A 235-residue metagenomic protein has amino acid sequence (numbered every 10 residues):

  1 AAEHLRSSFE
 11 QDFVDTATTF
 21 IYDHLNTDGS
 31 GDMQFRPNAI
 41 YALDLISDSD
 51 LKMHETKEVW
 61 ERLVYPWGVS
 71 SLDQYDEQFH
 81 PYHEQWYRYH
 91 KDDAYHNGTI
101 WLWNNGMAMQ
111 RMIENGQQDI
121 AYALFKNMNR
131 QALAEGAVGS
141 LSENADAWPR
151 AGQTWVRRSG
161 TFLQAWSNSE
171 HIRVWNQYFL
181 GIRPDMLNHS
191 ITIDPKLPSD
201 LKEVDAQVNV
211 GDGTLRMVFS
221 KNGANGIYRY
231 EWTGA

Functional and structural regions predicted by a protein language model:
R6-W101, L133-W155, L180, Q207-N209 (+1 more regions): Extended glycan-interaction surfaces of carbohydrate-active proteins
I40, G106-M107: Positions in alpha-helical segments
E61-R62, A94, M107-A235: Non-catalytic C-terminal accessory modules of carbohydrate-active enzymes
